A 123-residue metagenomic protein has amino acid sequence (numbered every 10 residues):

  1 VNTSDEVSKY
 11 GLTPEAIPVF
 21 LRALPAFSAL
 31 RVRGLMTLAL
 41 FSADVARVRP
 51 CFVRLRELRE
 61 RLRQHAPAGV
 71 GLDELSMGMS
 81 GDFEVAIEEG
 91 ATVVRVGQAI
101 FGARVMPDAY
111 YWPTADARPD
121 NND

Functional and structural regions predicted by a protein language model:
V1-F83, I87-E89, F101-A103: Conserved alpha/beta-domain cores
I87-D123: C-terminal helical cap(s) of enzyme catalytic domains, especially alpha/beta-barrels
